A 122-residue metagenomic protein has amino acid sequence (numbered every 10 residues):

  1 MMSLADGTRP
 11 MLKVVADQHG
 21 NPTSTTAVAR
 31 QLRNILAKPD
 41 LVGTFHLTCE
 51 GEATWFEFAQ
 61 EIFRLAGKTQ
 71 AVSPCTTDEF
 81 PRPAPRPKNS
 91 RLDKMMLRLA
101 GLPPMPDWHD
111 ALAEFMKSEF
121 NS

Functional and structural regions predicted by a protein language model:
M1-G20, T26-A27, R33: NAD(P)-dependent short-chain dehydrogenase/reductase
A5-G7, L36-D40, F120: Residue-level signal for alpha-helix termini/capping positions
V14-V15, L47, C75, W108: Hydrophobic residues at beta-strand termini and immediately following loops that shape nucleotide-binding pockets
N21-T23, S90-R91: Short glycine- and hydrophobic/aromatic-rich loop-to-beta-strand nucleating segment in the catalytic cores
V28, L32, L47, F58 (+2 more regions): Non-catalytic, hydrophobic alpha-helical segments
Q31, K38-A84, K88, M116: Mid/C-terminal beta-alpha module of Rossmann-like enzyme folds, strongest in SDR-family dehydrogenases/epimerases
A53, K88-S122: C-terminal amphipathic/interface module of NAD(P)-dependent oxidoreductases and related NAD-binding regulators
